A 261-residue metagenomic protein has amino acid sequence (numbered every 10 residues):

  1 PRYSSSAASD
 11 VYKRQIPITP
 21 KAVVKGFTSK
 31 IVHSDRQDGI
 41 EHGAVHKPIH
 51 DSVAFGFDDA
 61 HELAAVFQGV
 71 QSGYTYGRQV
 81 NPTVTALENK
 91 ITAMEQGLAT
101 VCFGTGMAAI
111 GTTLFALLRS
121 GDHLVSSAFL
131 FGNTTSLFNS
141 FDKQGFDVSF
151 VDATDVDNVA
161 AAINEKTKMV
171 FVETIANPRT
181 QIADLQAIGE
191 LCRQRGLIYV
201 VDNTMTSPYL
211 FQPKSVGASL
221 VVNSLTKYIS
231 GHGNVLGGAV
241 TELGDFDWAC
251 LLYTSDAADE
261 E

Functional and structural regions predicted by a protein language model:
P1-Y12, Y253-E261: Single conserved hydrophobic/aromatic residue that forms the stacking wall/gate of nucleotide- or nucleobase-binding
A7-A8, L87, T134, Y209: Activation loop
S9, K13-Q71, Q79: N-terminal glycine-rich, Lys/His-bearing helix-loop that initiates the first secondary-structure elements of many
P20, I31-H33, Q37-I40, T100-S255: Conserved PLP-enzyme active-site core in the AAT-like
A54, D59-A108, N133-S140: Conserved N-terminal alpha-helix of the aminotransferase class I/II PLP-enzyme fold
E88, E95, E173, E260-E261: Acidic-residue sensor for enzyme active/binding pockets
